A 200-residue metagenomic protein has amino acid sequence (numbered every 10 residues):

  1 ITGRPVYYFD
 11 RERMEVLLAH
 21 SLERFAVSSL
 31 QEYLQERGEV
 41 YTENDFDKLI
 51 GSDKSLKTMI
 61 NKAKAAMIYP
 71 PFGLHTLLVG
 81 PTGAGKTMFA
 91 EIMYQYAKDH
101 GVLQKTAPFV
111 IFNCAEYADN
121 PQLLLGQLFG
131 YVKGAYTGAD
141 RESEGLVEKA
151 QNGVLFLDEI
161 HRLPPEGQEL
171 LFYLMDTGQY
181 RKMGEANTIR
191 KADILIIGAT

Functional and structural regions predicted by a protein language model:
I1-G38: Interdomain "pre-motor" coupling segment immediately N-terminal to P-loop NTPase/helicase cores
Y7, H20-S21, L34-I60, Q122: Dynamic helix-loop-helix/coil hinge segments at AAA+ ATPase domain boundaries and subdomain interfaces
R11, N113-E116, E185: Active-site donor-binding loop signature of nucleotide-sugar glycosyltransferases
T42-K48, S52-K57, F89, Q104-A107 (+1 more regions): Nucleotide-binding/hydrolysis machinery
K57, E91, G126, E169-Y173: Surface-exposed alpha-helical interface segments used for non-catalytic interactions
K62-T137, N152-V154, E159-H161: Conserved post-Walker A coupling segment in P-loop NTPases
K105-T106, E142-N152, P164-L170, K182-T200: AAA+/SF3 P-loop NTPase mechanochemical coupling elements
G134-D140, T177-M183: Short gly/ser/thr-rich secondary-structure transition/capping motifs
